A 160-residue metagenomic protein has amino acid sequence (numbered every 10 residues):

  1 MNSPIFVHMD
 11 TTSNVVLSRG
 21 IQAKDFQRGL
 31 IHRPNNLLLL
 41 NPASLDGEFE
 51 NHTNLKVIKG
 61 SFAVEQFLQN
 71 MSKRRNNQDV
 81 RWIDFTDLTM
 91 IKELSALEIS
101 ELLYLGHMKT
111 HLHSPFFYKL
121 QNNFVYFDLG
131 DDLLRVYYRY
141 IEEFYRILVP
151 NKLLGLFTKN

Functional and structural regions predicted by a protein language model:
M1-N160: Structured alpha/beta or helical-core interaction and ligand-binding surfaces enriched in interleaved
